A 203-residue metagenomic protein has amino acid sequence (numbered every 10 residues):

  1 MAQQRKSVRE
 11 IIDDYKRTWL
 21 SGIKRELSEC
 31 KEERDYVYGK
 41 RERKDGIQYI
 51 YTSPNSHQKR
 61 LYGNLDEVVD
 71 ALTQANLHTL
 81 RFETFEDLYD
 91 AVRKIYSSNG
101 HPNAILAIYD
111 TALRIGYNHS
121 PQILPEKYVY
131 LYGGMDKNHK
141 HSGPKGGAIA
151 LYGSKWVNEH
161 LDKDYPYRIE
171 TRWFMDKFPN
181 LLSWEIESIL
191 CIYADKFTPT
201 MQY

Functional and structural regions predicted by a protein language model:
M1-E33, Y89, Y109-T111, G116-Y203: C-terminal accessory module of base-excision DNA glycosylases/AP lyases that mediates lesion recognition and DNA
S7-V69: Extended, charge-biased low-complexity segments that typically form long amphipathic alpha-helices/coiled-coils
Y51-H101: Helix-hairpin-helix/helix-loop-helix acidic hairpins
R93-I115: Helix-hairpin-helix
